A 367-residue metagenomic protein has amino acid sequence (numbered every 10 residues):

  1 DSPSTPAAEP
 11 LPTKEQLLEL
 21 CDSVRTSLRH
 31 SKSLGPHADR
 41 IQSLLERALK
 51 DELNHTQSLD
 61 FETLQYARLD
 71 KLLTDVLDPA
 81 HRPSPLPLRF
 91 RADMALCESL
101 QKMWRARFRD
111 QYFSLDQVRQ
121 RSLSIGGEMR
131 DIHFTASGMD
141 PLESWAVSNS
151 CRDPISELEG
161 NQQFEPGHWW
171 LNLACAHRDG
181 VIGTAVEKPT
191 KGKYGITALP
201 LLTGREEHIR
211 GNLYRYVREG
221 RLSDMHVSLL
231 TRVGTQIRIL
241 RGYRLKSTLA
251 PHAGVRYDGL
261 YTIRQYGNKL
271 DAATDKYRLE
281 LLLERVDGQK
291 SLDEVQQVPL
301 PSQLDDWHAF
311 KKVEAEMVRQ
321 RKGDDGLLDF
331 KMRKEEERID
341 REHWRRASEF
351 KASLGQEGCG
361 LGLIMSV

Functional and structural regions predicted by a protein language model:
D1-Y257, T262-V367: Epigenetic methyl-mark regulator signature
